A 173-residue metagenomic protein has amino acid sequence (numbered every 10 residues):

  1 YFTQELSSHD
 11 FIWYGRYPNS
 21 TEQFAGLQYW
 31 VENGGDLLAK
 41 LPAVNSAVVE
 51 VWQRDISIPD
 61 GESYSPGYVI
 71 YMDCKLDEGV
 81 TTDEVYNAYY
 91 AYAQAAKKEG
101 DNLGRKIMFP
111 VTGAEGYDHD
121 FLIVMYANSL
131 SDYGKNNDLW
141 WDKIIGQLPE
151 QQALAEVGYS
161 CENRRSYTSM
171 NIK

Functional and structural regions predicted by a protein language model:
Y1-K173: Short S/T/G/P-rich N-terminal loop/turn motif that feeds into the first structured element of a domain
